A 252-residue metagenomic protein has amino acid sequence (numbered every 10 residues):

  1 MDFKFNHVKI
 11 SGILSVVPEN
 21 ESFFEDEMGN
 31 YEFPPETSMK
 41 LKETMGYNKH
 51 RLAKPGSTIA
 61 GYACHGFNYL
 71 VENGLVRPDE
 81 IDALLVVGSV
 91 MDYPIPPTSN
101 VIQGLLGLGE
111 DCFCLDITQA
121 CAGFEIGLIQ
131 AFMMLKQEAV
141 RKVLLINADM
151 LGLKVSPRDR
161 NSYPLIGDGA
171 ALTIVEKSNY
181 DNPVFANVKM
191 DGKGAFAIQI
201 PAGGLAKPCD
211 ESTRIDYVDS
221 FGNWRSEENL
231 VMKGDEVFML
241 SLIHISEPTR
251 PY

Functional and structural regions predicted by a protein language model:
M1-P55, D159-L240: Condensing-enzyme catalytic core mediating Claisen C-C bond formation in acyl metabolism
I10, L41, D79-V87, F113-T118 (+2 more regions): Beta-strand segments within the central parallel beta-sheet cores of soluble alpha/beta enzyme folds
L14-V17, V87-Y93, Q119-A122, N147-G152 (+1 more regions): Acidic, glycine-rich active-site loops and adjacent beta-strand->loop/helix elements that engage anionic groups
S38-A60, S89-V143: Conserved catalytic cysteine-centered active-site region of acyl-thioester-dependent Claisen-condensing enzymes
G66-D82, R250: Phosphate/pyrophosphate-binding loops at sites that engage ATP/ADP/AMP, CoA/4′-phosphopantetheine, polyphosphate
K136-A170: Flexible, glycine-rich active-site loops centered on histidine and acidic residues that chelate a metal or position
I243-E247, P251-Y252: Single conserved hydrophobic/aromatic residue that forms the stacking wall/gate of nucleotide- or nucleobase-binding
